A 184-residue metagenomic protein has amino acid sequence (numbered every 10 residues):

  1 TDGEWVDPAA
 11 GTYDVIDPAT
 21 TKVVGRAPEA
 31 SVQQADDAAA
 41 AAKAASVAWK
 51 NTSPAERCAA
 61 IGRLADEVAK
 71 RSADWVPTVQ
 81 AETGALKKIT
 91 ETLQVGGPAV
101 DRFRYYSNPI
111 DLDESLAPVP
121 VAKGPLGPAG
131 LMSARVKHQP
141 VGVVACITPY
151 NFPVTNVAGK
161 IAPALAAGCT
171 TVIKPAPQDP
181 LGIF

Functional and structural regions predicted by a protein language model:
T1-P128: N-terminal Rossmann-like NAD(P)+-binding subdomain of aldehyde/semialdehyde dehydrogenases
L116-F184: Conserved small-residue-rich beta-alpha loop and adjacent elements that most often cradle the phosphate/pyrophosphate
